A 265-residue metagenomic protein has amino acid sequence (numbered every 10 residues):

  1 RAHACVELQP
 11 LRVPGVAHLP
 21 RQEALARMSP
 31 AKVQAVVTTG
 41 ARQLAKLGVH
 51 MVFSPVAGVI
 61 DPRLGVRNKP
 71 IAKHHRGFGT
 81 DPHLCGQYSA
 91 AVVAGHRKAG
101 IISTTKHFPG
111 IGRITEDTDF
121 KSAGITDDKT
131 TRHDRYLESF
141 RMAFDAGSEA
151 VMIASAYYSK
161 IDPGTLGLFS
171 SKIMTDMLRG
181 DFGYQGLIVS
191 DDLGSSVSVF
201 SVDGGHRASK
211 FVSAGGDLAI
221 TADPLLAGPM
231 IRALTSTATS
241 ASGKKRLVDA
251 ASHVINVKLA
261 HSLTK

Functional and structural regions predicted by a protein language model:
R1-V37: Substrate-binding cleft of extracellular glycoside hydrolase catalytic domains
A2-C5, Q9, G15-A17, A41-D134: Surface-exposed loop and adjacent secondary-structure segments within mature catalytic domains
A24-A26, R76-F78, I125, L193-G194: Short, basic, glycine/proline-bearing loop/turn elements
R27-S29, D81, D223: Short, solvent-exposed helix-helix connector turns and helix-capping sites enriched in acidic/polar residues
M28-G48, V52, S252: Active-site-adjacent structural elements in enzyme catalytic domains
V36, G40, Y88, Y136-S139 (+1 more regions): Alpha-helical packing segments of well-folded alpha/beta enzyme cores
H83-K245: Second-shell residues forming the walls of enzyme active-site clefts
S236-K265: Mid-to-C-terminal alpha-helical segments outside catalytic/metal-binding sites
